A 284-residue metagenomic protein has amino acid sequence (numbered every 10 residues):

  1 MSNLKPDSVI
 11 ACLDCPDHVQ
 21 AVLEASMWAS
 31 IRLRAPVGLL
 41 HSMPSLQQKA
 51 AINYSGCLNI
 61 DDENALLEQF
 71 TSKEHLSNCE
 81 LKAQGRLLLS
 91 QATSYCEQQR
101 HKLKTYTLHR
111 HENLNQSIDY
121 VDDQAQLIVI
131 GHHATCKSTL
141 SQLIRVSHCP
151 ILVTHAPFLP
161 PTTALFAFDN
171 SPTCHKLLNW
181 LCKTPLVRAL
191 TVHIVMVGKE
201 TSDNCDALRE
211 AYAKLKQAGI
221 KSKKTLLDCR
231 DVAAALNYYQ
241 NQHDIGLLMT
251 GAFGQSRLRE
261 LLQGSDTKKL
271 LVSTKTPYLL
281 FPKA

Functional and structural regions predicted by a protein language model:
M1-E24, Y120-R188, S273-A284: Intrinsically disordered or low-complexity boundary/linker segments at protein termini and domain junctions
M1-L4, P44, L76-I128, A218-L248 (+3 more regions): Structural beta-alpha unit
S2-F70, T163-L226: Small/aliphatic-rich secondary-structure junction motif
L40-S42, L108-R110, T154, V195-V197 (+2 more regions): Conserved beta-strand termini and adjacent loop/short-helix elements that scaffold enzyme active sites in alpha/beta
H41, H132, G251-F253, K283: Short secondary-structure boundary segments
